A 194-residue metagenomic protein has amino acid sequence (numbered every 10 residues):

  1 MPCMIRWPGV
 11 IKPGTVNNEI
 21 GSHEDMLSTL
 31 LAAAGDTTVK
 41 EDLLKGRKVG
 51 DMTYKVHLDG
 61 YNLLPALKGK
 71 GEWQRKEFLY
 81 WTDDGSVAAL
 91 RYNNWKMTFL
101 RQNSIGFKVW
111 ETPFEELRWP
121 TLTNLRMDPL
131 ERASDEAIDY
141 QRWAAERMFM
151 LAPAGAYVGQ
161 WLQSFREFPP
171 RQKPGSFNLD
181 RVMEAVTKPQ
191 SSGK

Functional and structural regions predicted by a protein language model:
M1, Q74-R75, A137: Generic detection of intrinsically disordered/low-complexity segments and helix-coil linkers/edges
M1-M4, L117-W119: Catalytic cores of eukaryotic secretory-pathway lumenal/extracellular enzymes that build and remodel glycoconjugates
P2-M4, A32, Q160: Short, well-ordered beta-strand segments
I11-T15, E19, E24-R132: C-terminal cap/loop subdomain of S1 sulfatases and analogous C-terminal strand-loop tails that border
Y92, M97, N103-S104, T112-T121 (+1 more regions): Long, internal low-complexity/basic segments
